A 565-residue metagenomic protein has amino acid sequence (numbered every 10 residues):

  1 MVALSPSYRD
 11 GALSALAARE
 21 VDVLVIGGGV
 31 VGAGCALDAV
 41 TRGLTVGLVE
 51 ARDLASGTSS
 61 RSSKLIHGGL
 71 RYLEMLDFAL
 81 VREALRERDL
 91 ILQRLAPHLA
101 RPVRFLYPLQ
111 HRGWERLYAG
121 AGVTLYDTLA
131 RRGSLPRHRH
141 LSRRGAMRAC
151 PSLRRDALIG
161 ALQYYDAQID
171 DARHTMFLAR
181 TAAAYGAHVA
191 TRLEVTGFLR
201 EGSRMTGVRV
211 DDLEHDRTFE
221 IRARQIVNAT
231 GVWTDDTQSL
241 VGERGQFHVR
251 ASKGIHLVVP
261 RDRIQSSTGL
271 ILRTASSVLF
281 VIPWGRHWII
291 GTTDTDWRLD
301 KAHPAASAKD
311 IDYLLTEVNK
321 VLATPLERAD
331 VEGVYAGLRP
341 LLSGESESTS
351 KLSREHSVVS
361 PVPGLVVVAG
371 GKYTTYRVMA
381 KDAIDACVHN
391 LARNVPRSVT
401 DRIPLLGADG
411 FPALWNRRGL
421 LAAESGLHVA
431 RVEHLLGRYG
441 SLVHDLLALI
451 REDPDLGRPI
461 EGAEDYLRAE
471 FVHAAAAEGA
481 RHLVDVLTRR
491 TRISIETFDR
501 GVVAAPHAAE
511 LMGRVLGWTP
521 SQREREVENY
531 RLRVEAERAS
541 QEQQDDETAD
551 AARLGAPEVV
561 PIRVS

Functional and structural regions predicted by a protein language model:
M1-V23, D38-R42: Extreme N-terminal leader/targeting segments of oxidoreductases
R19-V21, H215-Q225: Core beta-strand elements of the Rossmann-like FAD/NAD(P) dinucleotide-binding domain in flavoenzyme oxidoreductases
E20, R52, H98, H111-G122 (+11 more regions): C-terminal accessory subdomains/tails of enzymes that are appended
I26, I221-G231: Short hydrophobic core segments
G28-G29, A51: Glycine-rich Rossmann-fold phosphate-binding loop(s) that bind the pyrophosphate of adenine dinucleotide cofactors
V40-S60: Glycine-rich FAD pyrophosphate-binding loop
K64-A149: Dinucleotide-binding Rossmann-like beta1-alpha1 core, especially the glycine-rich loop that anchors the ADP
T191-T206: A conserved short coil-to-beta-strand element within the FAD-binding core of flavoproteins
